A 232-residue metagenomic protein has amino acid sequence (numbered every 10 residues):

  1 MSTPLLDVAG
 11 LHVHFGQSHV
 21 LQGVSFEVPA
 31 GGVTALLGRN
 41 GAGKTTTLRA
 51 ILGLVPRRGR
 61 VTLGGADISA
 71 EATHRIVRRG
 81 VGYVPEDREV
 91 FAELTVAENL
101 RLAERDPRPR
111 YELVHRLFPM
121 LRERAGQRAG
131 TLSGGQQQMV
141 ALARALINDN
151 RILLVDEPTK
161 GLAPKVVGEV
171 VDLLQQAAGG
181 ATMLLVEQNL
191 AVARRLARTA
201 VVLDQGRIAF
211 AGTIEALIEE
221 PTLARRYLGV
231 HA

Functional and structural regions predicted by a protein language model:
S2-A232: Glycine-rich phosphate-binding loops of nucleotide-dependent enzymes
